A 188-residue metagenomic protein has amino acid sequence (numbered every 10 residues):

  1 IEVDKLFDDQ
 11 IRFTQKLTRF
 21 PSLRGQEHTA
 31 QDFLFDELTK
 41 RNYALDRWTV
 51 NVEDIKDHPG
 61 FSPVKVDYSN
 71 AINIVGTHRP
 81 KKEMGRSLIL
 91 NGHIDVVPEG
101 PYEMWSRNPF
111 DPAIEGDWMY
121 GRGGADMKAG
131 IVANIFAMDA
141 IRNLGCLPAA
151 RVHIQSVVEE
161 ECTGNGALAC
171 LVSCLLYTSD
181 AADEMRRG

Functional and structural regions predicted by a protein language model:
I1-M119, N143, L147-P148: Acidic/His- and Gly-rich active-site-bordering loop/insert found across diverse amide/peptide-bond hydrolases
Q15, F35, V132-D139, L168-L171: Predominant activation on well-ordered alpha-helical scaffold segments within soluble catalytic domains
D54-I55, C162-G164: Generic structural signal for helix capping and beta-alpha/helix-loop junctions
L90, I114-E161: Alpha-helical metal-binding/catalytic segments enriched in His/Glu/Asp
Y102, G164-A169: Short acidic, glycine/serine/threonine-rich loops at helix termini
W105-P109, C170-S173, M185: Glycine-rich, phosphate-binding/catalytic loops in enzymes
G145, V172-L176: Structural signature of cysteine-dependent C-C bond-forming condensing enzymes
Y177-G188: Single conserved hydrophobic/aromatic residue that forms the stacking wall/gate of nucleotide- or nucleobase-binding
